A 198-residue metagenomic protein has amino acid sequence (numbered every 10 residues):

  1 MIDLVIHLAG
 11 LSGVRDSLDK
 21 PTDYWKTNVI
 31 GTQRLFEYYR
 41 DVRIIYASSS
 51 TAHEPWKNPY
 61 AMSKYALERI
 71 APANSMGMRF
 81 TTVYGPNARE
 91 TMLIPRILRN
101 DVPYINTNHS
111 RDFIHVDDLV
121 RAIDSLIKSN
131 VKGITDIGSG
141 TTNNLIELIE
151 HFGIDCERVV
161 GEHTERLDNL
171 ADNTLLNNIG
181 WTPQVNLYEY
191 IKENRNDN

Functional and structural regions predicted by a protein language model:
M1-K26, E54: NAD(P)H-binding glycine-rich loop region in Rossmannoid oxidoreductase-like domains and their noncatalytic homologs
H7, Q33-A61, M76: Conserved Rossmann-fold NAD(P)-dependent oxidoreductase catalytic core, especially the SDR/UDP-sugar
L11-R15, S49-K57, T81-Y84: Active-site segment of SDR-like NAD(P)-dependent oxidoreductases
P59-A61, Y65, R69-D112, V116-V120 (+2 more regions): NAD(P)-dependent short-chain dehydrogenase/reductase
P103-I105, L126-I137: Core catalytic loop region at the nicotinamide-binding pocket of NAD(P)H-dependent oxidoreductases
N106, I134-T135, N143-N173: C-terminal "lid/loop" region of Rossmann-like NAD(P)-dependent oxidoreductases
N186-N198: Amphipathic terminal alpha-helices
